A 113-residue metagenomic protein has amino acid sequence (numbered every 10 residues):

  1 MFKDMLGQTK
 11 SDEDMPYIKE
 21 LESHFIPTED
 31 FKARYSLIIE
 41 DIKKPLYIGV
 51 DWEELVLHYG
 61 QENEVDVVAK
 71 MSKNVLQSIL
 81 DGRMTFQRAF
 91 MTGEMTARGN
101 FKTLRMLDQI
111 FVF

Functional and structural regions predicted by a protein language model:
M1-F113: Feature captures hydrophobic
